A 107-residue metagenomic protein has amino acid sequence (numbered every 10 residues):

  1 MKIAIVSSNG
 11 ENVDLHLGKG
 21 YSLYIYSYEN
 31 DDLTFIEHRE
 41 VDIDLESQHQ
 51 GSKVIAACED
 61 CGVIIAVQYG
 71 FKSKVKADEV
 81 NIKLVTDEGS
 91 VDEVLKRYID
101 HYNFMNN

Functional and structural regions predicted by a protein language model:
M1-S52, D60, D87-N107: Non-catalytic interface/targeting segments
I55-V85: Mid-chain, well-packed structural core segment of small domains
